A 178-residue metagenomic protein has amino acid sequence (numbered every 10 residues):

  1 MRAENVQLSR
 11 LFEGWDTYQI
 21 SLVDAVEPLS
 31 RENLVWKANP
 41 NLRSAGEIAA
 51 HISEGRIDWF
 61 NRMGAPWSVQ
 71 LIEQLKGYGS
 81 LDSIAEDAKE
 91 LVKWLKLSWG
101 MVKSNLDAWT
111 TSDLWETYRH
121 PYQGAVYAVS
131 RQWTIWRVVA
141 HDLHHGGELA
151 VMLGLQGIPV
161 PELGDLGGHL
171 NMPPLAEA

Functional and structural regions predicted by a protein language model:
M1-G14: Extreme N-terminal tail/first-helix region
M1-R2, G79-I84, V126-Y127: Short glycine/proline-rich turn/loop motifs
F12-D16, I20-V26, N33-Y78, H120-A178: Short, contiguous alpha-helical
S21-D24, P28, L97, M101-A108 (+1 more regions): Solvent-exposed, charged/polar functional surfaces in cytosolic regulatory/catalytic domains
N61-R62, W67-D107: Helix-adjacent hinge/juxtasegments
A108-G124: Acidic catalytic patch
